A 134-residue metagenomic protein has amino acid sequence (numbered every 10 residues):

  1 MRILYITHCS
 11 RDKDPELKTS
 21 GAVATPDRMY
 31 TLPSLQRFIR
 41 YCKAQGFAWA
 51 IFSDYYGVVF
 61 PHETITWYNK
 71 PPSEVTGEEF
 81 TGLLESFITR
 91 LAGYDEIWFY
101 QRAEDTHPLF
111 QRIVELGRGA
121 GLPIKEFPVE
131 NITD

Functional and structural regions predicted by a protein language model:
M1-D134: Peripheral peptide segments
